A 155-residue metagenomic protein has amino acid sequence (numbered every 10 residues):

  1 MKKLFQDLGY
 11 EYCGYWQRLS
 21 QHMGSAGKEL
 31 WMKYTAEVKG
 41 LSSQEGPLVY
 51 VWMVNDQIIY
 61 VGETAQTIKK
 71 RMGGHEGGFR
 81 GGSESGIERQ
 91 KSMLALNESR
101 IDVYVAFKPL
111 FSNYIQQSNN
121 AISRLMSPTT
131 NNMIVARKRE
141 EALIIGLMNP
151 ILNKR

Functional and structural regions predicted by a protein language model:
M1-P47, V51-I59, T64-R155: Boundary/linker segments flanking structured domains
